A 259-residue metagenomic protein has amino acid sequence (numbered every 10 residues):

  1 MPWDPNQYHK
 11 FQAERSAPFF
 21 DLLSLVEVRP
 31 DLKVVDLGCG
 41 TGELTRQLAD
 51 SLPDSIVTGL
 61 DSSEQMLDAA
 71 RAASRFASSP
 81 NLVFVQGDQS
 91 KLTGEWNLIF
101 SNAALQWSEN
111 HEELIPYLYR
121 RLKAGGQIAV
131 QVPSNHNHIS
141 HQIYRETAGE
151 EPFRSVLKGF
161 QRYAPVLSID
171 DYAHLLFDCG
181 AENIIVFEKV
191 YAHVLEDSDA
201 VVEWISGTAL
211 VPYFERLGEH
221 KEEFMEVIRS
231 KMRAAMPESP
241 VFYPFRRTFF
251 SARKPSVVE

Functional and structural regions predicted by a protein language model:
M1-L32, E43-Q47, M66-A69, A73 (+1 more regions): Conserved class I S-adenosyl-L-methionine
W3, T41-E43, F160-E259: Conserved Class I S-adenosyl-L-methionine
V26, S51-L52, L122: A generic alpha-to-beta junction signature in SAM-dependent methyltransferases
D31, W96-N97: Local beta-strand N-terminus motif with an aromatic residue
V35-L92, E113: Class I SAM-dependent methyltransferase SAM/SAH-binding core
F100: A conserved beta-strand element that flanks and buttresses the S-adenosyl-L-methionine
A103-A104: Short catalytic micro-motifs in class I SAM-dependent methyltransferases
E112, Y119, K123-E196: Conserved catalytic/acceptor-binding region of the Class I
